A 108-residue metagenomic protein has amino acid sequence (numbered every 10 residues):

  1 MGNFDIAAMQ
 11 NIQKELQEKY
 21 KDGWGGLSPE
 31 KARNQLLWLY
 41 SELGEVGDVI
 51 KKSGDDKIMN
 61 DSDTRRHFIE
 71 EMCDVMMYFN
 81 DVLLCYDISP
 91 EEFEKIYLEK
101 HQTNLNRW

Functional and structural regions predicted by a protein language model:
M1-W108: Flexible "arm" and connector segments at domain edges
